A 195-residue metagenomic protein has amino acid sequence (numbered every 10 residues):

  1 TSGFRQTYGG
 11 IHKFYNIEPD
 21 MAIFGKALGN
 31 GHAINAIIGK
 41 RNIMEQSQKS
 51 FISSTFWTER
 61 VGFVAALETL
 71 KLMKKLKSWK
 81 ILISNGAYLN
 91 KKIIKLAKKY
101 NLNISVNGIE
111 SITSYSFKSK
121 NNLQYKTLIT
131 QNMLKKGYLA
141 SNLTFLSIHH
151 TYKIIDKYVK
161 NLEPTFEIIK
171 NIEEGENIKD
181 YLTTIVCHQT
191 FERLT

Functional and structural regions predicted by a protein language model:
T1-T195: Conserved N-terminal phosphate-binding loop of PLP-dependent enzymes in the Aspartate aminotransferase
